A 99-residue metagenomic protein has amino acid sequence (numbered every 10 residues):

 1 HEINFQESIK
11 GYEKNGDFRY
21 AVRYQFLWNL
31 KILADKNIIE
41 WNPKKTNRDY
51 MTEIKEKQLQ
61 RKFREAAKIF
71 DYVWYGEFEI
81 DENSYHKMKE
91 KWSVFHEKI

Functional and structural regions predicted by a protein language model:
H1-N4: Eukaryotic extended interaction platforms
Q6-I99: Membrane-proximal, non-transmembrane interaction modules that couple membrane proteins to downstream assemblies
